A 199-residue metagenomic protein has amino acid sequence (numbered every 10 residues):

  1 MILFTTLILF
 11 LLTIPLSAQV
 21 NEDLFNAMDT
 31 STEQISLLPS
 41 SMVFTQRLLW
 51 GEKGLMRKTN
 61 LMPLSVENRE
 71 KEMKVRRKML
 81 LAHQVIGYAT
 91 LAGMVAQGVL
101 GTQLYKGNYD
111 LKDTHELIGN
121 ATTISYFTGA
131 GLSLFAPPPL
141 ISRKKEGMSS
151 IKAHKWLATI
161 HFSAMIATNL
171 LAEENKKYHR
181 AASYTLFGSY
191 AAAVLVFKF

Functional and structural regions predicted by a protein language model:
M1-V20: Bacterial Sec-dependent N-terminal signal peptides
F4-T5, L12, D29-S31, F44 (+1 more regions): Intrinsically disordered/low-complexity terminal segments and short unstructured peptides
L16-D113, G129-K145: N-terminal targeting leaders of membrane proteins
R76-Y105, T114-P137, K152-E173, H179-F199: Hydrophobic alpha-helical membrane-anchor/signal-helix detector
K145-A153: Juxtamembrane helix-capping/reentrant segments at transmembrane boundaries
